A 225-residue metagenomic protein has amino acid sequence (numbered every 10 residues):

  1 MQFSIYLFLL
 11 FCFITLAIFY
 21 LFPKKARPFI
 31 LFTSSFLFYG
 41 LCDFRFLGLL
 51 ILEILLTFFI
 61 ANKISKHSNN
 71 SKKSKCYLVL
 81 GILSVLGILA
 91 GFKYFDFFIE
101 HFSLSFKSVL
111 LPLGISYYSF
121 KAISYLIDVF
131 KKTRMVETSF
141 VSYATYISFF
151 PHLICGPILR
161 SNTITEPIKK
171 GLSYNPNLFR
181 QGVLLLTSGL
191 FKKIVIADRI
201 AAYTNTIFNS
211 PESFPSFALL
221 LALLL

Functional and structural regions predicted by a protein language model:
M1-L225: Membrane-embedded transmembrane alpha-helical bundles that form the catalytic cores of multi-pass lipid-modifying
